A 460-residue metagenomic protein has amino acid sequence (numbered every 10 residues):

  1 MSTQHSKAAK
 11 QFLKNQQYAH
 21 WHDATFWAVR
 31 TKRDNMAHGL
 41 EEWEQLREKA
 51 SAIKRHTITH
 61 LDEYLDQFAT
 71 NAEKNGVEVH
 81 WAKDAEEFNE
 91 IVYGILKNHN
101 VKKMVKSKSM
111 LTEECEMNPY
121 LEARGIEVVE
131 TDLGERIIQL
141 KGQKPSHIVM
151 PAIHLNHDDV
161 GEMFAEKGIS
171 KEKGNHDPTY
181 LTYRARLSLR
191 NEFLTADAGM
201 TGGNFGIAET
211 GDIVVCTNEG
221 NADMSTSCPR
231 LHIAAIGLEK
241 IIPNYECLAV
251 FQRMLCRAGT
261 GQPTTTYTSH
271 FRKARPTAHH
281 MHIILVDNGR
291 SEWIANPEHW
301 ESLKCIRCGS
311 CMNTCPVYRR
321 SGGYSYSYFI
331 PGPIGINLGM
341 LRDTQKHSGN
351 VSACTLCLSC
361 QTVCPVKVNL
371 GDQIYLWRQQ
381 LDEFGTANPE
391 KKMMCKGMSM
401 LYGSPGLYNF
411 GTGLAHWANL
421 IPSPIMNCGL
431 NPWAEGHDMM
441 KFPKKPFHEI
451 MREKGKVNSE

Functional and structural regions predicted by a protein language model:
M1-E298: The feature marks the mature, well-folded catalytic cores of soluble enzymes
M1-S6, K10-T25, V29, G39 (+1 more regions): Intrinsic disorder at enzyme termini
D84, C311, N369-L370: Helix N-cap / loop-to-helix initiation motif
R275-S302, V317-N427, N431, E435: Ferredoxin-type iron-sulfur electron-transfer modules in oxidoreductases and energy-metabolism complexes
C305: Phosphate-binding glycine-rich loops and their immediate beta-loop-alpha structural context
G309-M312, R319: Accessory "access/gating" subregions that flank catalytic or transport cores
